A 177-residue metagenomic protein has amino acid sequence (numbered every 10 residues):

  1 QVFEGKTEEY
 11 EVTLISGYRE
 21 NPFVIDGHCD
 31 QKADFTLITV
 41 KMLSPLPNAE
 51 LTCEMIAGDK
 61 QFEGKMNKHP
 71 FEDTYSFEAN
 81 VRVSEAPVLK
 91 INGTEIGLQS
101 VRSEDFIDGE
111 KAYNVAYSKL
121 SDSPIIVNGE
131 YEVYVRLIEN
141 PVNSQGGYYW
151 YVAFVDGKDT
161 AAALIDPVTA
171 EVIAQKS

Functional and structural regions predicted by a protein language model:
Q1-S177: Long, terminal "pre-/pro-" and other extracytoplasmic accessory regions that lie outside the mature folded/catalytic
